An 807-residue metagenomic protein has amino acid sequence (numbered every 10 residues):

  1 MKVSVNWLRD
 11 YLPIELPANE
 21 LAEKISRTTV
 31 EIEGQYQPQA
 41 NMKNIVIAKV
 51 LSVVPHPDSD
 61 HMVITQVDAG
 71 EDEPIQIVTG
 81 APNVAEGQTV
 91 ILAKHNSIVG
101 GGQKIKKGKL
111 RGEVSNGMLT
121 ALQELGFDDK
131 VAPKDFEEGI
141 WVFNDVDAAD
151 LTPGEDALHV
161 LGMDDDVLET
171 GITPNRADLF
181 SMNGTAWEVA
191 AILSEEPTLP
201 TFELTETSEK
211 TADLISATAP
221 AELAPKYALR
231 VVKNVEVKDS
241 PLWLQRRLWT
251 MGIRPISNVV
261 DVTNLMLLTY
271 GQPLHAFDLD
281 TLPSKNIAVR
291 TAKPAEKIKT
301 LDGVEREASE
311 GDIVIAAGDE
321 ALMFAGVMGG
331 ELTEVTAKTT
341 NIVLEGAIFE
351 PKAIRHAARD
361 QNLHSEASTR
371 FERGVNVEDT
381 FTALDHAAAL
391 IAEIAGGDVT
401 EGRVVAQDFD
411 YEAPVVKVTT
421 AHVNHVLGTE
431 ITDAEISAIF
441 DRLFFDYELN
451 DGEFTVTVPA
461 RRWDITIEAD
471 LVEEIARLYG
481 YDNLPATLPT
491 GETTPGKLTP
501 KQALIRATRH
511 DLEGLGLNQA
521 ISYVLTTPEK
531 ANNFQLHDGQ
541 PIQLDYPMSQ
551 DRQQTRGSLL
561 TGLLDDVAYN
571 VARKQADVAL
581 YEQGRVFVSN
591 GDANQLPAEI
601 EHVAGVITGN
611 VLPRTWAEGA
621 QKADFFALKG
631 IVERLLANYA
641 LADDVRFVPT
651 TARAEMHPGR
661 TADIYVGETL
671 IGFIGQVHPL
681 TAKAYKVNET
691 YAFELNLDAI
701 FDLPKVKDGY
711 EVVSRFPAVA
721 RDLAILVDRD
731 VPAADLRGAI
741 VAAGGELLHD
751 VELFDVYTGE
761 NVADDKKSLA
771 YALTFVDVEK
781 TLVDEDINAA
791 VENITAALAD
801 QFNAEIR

Functional and structural regions predicted by a protein language model:
M1-E203, N376-V377, A383: Phosphate-backbone binding interfaces of nucleic-acid-interacting proteins
K2, R27, R442-F445, L612 (+1 more regions): A carboxyl-terminal module marker
V5, P55, V63, T198-E296 (+1 more regions): Glycine/proline-enriched, intrinsically flexible loops and inter-domain linkers
A40-K43, E206, T493, L498 (+3 more regions): Beta-rich nucleic-acid/ligand-interaction surfaces
I47-V78, S257, M266-E334: Conserved mixed alpha/beta core segments that line enzyme active sites in large multi-domain catalysts
E71, G108, A288-M328, L332-V335 (+5 more regions): Class II aminoacyl-tRNA synthetase-like tRNA-binding/catalytic domains
S115-D128, D135, I315-Y411, N570 (+2 more regions): Mobile "lid/hinge" segments at catalytic clefts and subdomain interfaces of large enzymes
V416, T420, N424-A576, T774-V776 (+2 more regions): Extended, well-folded interaction surfaces typified by the phenylalanyl-tRNA synthetase beta subunit core
